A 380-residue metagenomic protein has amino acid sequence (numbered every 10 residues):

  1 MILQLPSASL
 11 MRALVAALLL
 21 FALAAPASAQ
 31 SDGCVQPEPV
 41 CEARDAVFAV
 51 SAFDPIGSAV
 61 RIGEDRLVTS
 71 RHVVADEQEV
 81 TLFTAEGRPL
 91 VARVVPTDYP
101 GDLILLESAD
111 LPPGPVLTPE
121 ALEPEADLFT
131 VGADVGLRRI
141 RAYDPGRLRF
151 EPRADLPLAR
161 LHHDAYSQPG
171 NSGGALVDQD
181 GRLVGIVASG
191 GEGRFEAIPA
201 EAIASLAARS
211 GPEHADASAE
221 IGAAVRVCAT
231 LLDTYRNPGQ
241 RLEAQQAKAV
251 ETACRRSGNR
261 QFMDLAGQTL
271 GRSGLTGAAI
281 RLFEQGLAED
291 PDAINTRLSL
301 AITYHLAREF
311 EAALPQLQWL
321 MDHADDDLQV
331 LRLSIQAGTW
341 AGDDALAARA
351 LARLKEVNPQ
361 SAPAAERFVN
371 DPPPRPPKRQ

Functional and structural regions predicted by a protein language model:
S31-V40, G114, I186-Q246, T252-C254: C-terminal cap/linker of serine protease catalytic domains
G33-P37, D45-E64, S70, R88-V91 (+2 more regions): A conserved glycine-rich beta-strand in the N-terminal activation segment of trypsin-fold
V35-Q36, V73, P113-N171, V187-I198: Flexible, gly/ser-rich surface segments that form the specificity/activation loops bordering the active-site cleft
D54-I56, G63-L103, S108-L111, E123-P124: Catalytic-histidine neighborhood of serine endopeptidases, predominantly the chymotrypsin-like S1/PA family
V60, Y166-V187: Catalytic nucleophile loop of clan PA
L265, S299, L333, R367-F368: Canonical tetratricopeptide repeat
R272, L306-A307, W340-A341, P374: Register position in tetratricopeptide repeats
